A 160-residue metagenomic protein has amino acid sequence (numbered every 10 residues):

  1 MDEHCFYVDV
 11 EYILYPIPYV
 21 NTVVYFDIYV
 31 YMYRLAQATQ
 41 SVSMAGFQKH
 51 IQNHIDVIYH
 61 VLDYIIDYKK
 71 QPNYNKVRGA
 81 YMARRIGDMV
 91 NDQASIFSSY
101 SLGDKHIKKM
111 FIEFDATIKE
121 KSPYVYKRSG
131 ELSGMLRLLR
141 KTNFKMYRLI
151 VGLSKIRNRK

Functional and structural regions predicted by a protein language model:
M1-F47: Conserved nucleotide-sugar donor-binding catalytic segment
V10, F47-Q52, K76-A83: Amphipathic, non-membrane alpha-helical segments in soluble helical-bundle scaffolds
I17-V20, F26, T39-M44, I51-I58 (+2 more regions): Gram-positive cell-envelope targeting signals
I28-Q37, S43-P72, D92, I96-S122: Catalytic core of nucleotide-sugar-dependent glycosyltransferases
Y64-N75, G130-L138: Noncatalytic linker/hinge segments flanking ATPase motor cores
A80-I96: Amphipathic alpha-helical repeat scaffolds of TPR domains
F97-K160: Membrane-interface aromatic/basic loop that binds lipid-linked glycans or pyrophosphate carriers, typified by
